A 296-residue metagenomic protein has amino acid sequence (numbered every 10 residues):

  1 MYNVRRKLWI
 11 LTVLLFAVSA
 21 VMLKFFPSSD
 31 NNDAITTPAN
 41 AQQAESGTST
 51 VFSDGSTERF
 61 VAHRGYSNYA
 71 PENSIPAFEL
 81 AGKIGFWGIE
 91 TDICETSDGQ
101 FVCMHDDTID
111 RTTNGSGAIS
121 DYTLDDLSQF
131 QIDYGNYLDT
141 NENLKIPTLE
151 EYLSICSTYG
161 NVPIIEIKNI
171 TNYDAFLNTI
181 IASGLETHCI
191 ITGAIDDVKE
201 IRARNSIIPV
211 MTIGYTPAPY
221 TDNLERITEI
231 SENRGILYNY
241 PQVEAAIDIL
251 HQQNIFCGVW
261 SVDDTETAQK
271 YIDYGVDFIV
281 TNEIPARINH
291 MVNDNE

Functional and structural regions predicted by a protein language model:
Y2-E296: Phosphate-group recognition and catalysis centered on beta-loop-alpha active-site segments
